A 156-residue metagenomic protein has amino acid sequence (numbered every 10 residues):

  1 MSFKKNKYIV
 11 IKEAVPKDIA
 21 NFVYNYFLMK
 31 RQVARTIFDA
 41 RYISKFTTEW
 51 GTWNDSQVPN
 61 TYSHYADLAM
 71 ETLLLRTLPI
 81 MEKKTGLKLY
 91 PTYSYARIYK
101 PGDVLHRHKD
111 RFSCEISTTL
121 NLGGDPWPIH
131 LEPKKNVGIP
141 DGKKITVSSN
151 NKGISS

Functional and structural regions predicted by a protein language model:
M1-T85: Non-heme Fe(II)/2-oxoglutarate
Y8, Y93, P128: A residue-level signal for beta-strand positions that form part of recognition/binding surfaces within mature
R76-I80, Y95, S117: Generic beta-strand or strand-like secondary-structure segments
G86-Y95: A short coil-to-beta-strand element that immediately follows conserved catalytic motifs
I98: Conserved active-site beta-strand element of glycosyltransferases/polysaccharide synthases
P101-S156: Catalytic core of non-heme Fe(II) oxygenases with the double-stranded beta-helix
